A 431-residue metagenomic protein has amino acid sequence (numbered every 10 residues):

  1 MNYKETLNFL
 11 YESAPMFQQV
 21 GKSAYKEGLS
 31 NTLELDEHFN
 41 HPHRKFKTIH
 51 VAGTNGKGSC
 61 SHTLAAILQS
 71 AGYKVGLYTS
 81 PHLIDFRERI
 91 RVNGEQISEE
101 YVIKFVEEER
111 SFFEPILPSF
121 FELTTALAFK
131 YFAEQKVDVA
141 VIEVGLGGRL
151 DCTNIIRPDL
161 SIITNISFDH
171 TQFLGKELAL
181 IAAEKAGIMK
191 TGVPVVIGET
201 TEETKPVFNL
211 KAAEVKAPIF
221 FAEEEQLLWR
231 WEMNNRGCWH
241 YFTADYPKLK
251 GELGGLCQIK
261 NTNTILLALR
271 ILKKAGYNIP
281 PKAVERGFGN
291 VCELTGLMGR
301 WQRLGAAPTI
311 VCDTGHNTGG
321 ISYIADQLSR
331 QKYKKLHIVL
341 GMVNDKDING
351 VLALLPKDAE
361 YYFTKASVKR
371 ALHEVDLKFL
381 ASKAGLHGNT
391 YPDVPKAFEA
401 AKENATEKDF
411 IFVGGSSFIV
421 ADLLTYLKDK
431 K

Functional and structural regions predicted by a protein language model:
M1-G53, C60-H62, A66-A71: Short functional linear segments
K22-L29, L33-K45, S70-I156, L174 (+1 more regions): ATP-dependent carboxylate-amine ligase catalytic core
P81, T124-F173, K205-K248: Extended acidic/charged loop-beta regions that coordinate divalent cations and stabilize anionic phosphate/carboxylate
E134, V139-V144, C152-I162, I166-H170 (+2 more regions): Nucleotide phosphate-binding/pyrophosphate-handling subdomain across enzymes that bind or process nucleotide phosphates
A182-T191: Membrane-proximal helix-turn-helix segments that form the acceptor-binding/catalytic region of lipid-linked
G198-E199, A213-M233, G251-L256, N278 (+4 more regions): Beta-strand->loop->alpha-helix junctions that form or flank phosphate-binding loops in nucleotide-handling enzymes
T201-K211, K216-F220, T309-C312, T318 (+1 more regions): C-terminal helical cap/extension that packs against the catalytic core of soluble nucleotide-cofactor enzymes
S416-K431: Glycine/aspartate-rich loop-and-adjacent alpha/beta segment that forms the canonical ThDP
